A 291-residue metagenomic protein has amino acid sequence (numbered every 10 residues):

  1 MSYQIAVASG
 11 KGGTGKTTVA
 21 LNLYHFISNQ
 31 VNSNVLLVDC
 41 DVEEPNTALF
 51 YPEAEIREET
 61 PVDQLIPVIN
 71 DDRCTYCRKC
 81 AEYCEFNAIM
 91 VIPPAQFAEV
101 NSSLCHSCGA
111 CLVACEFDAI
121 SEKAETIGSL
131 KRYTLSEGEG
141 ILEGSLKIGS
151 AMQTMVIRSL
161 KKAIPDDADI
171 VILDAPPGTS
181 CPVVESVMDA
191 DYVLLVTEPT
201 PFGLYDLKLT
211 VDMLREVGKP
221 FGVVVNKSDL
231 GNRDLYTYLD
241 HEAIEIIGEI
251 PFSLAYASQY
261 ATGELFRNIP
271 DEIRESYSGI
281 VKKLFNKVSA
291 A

Functional and structural regions predicted by a protein language model:
M1-N29, I69: Walker A (P-loop) phosphate-binding motif
S33-T47, A124-L130: Short beta-strand-centered segment that lines the nucleotide-binding/catalytic pocket of NTP-utilizing
D41, E143-M152, I157-V183: Switch II (G3) loop of P-loop NTPases
V42-E44, G178, T200-P201, S228-G231 (+1 more regions): Conserved nucleotide-binding/hydrolysis micro-motifs of P-loop NTPases
P52-D71: N-terminal glycine-rich dinucleotide-binding loop that anchors FAD/FMN and/or NAD(P) in oxidoreductases
V68-N87, E99-D118: Cysteine-centered iron-sulfur cluster-binding motifs in ferredoxin-type domains/subunits of redox enzymes
S180-P201, L207: Inter-motif core of Ras-like GTPase G domains
M213-A291: C-terminal lobe/tail of nucleotide-utilizing enzymes
